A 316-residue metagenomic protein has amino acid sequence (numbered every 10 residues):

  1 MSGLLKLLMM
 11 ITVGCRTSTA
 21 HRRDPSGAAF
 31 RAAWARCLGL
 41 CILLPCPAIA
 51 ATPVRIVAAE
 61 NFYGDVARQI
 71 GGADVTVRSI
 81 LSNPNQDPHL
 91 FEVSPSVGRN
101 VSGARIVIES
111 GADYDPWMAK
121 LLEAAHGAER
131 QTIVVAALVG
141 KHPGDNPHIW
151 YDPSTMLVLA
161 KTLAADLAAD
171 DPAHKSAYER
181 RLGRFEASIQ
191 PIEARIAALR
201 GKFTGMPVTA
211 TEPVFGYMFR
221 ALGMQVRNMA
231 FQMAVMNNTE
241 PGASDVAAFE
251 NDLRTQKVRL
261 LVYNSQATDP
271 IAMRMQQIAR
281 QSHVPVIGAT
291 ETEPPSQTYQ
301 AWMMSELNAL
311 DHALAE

Functional and structural regions predicted by a protein language model:
M1-A32: N-terminal secretory signal peptides that target proteins for export/translocation
S18, L38-L40, N146: Residue-level detector of alpha-helical transmembrane segments in integral membrane proteins
G27, P47-I49: Intrinsically disordered, low-complexity segments enriched in proline/serine/threonine
A35-P47: Bacterial N-terminal signal peptides
A50-E316: Extracytoplasmic metal-acquisition and chelation regions
